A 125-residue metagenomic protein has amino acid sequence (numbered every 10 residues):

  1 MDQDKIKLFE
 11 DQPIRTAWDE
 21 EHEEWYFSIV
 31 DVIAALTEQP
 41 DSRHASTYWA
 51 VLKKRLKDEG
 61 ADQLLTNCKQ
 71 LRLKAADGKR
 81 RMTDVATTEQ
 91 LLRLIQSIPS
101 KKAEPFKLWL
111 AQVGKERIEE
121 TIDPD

Functional and structural regions predicted by a protein language model:
M1-D125: An anion-engaging/catalytic patch
